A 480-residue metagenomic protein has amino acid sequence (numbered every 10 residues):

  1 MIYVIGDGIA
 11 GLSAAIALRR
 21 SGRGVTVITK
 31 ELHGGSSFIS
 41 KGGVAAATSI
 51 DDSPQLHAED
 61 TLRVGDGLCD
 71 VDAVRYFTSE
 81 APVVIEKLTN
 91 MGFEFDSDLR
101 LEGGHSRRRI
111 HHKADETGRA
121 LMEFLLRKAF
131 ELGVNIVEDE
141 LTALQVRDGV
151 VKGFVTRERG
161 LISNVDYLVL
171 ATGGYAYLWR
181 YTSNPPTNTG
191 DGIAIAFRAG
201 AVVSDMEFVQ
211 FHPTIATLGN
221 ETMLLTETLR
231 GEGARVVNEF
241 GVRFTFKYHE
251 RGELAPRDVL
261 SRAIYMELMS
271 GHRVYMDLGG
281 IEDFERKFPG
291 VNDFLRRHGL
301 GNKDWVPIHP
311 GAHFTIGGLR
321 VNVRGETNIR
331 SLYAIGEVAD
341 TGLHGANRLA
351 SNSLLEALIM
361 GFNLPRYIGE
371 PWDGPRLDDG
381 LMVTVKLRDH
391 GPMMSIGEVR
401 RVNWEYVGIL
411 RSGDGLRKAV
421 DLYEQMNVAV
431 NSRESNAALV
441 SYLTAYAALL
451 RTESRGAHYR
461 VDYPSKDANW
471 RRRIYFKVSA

Functional and structural regions predicted by a protein language model:
M1, A17, L32-G34, I39-S40 (+9 more regions): Glycine- and aromatic-enriched mobile tails/lids
I2-V27: N-terminal Rossmann-like FAD-binding beta1-loop-alpha1 element of flavoenzymes
G8-I9, L32, E116, Y175-A176: Residue-level detector of alpha-helix initiation sites
E31-L62, D66: Conserved N-terminal glycine-rich FAD pyrophosphate-binding loop of Rossmann-like flavoproteins
V64-L101: Rossmann-like flavin
C69-E80, R108-R127, S183-G190, I215-G219 (+1 more regions): Short beta-strand to alpha-helix junction loop
T89-R159, Y167, A171-T172, H212-T217 (+1 more regions): Conserved redox-cofactor binding core of oxidoreductases
I195, A201-P307, A357, Y367-G369 (+1 more regions): An anion/pyrophosphate-binding glycine-rich loop and adjacent beta-alpha core in soluble alpha-beta enzymes
